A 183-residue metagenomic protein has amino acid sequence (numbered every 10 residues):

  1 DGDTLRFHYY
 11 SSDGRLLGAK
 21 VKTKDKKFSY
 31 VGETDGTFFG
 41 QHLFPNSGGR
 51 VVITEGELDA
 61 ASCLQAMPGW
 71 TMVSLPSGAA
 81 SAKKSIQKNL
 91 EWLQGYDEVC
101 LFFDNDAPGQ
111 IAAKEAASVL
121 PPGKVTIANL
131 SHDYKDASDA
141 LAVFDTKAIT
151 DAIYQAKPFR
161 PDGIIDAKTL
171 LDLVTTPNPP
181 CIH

Functional and structural regions predicted by a protein language model:
G2-D97, A113: Phosphate-handling DNA/RNA-contact segment within nucleic-acid enzymes
V51-I53, Y96-P108, N129: Acidic beta-strand-to-loop metal/phosphate-binding motif
W70-T71, S118-A128: Structural alpha-beta junctions
L75-S81, N105, L130-H132: Short, acidic/turn-prone active-site loops that include or flank metal/cofactor- and phosphate-binding residues
Q110-A116: Amphipathic helical hotspot of TIR/SEFIR-family domains
V125-D139: Conserved beta-strand -> loop -> alpha-helix junction used to position metal-binding or nucleic-acid-contacting
A142-I165: Interdomain "pre-motor" coupling segment immediately N-terminal to P-loop NTPase/helicase cores
D162-H183: The Walker A/P-loop phosphate-binding site
